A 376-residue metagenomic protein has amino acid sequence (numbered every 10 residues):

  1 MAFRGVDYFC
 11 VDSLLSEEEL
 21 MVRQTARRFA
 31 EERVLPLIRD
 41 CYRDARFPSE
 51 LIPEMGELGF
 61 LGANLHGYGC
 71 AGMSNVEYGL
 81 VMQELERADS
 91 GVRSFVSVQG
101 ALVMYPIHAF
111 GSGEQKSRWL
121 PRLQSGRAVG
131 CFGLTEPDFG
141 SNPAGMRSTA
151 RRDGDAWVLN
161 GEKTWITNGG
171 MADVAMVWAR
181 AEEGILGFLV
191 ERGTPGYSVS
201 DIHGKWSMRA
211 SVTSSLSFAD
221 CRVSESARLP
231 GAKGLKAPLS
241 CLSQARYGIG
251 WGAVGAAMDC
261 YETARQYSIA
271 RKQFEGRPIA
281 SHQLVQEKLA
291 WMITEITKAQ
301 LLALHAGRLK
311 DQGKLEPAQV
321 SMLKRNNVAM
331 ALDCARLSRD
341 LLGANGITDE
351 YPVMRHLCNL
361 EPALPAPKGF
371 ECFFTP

Functional and structural regions predicted by a protein language model:
M1-A88, V98, F110-Q115, R122 (+4 more regions): Alpha-helical interface subdomain recognition
M73, N142-A144, N168-A172, A210-S211 (+1 more regions): Short glycine/proline-enriched turns and hinge-like loops at secondary-structure junctions
S94-E114, G140: N-terminal glycine-rich flavin-associated loop
G126-L134: A short, Trp-centered hydrophobic/proline-enriched beta-strand micro-motif
D138-S141, W165-N168, R180, K205-V212: Short Gly/Pro-enriched turn/cap motifs at secondary-structure boundaries
G145, G193-S224: Flexible, small-/acidic-enriched active-site or ligand-binding loops
A156, N160-S200: A short core secondary-structure module
S214-S240: A short, charged helix-loop
